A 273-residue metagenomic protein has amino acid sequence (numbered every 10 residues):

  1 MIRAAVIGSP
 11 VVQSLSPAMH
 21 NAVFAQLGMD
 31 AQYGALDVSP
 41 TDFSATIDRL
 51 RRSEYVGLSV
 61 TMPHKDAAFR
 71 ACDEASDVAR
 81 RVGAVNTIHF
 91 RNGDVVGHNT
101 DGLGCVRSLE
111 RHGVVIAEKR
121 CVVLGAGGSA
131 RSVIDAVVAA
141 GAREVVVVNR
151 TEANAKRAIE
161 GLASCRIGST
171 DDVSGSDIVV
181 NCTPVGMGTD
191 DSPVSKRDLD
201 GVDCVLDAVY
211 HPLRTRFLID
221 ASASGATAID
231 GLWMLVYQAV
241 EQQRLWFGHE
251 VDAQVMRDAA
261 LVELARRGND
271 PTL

Functional and structural regions predicted by a protein language model:
M1-H112, P212: Phosphate/diphosphate ligand-binding glycine-rich loop within oxidoreductases
G8, N99-G102, V114, E118-V138 (+1 more regions): Glycine-rich adenosine-cofactor-binding loop
G34, V145-V146, I229: Conserved beta-strand positions in the Rossmann-like core of class I SAM-dependent methyltransferases
G102, D203-A259: Rossmann-fold NAD(P)-binding glycine/threonine-rich loop
A139-E144, A223-T227: Conserved S-adenosyl-L-methionine
A140-G161: NAD(P)-binding Rossmann-fold cofactor-contacting core
E160-I229: Rossmann-like adenosine-cofactor binding region
A253-L273: A short, charged, Gly/Pro-tolerant segment at domain boundaries
